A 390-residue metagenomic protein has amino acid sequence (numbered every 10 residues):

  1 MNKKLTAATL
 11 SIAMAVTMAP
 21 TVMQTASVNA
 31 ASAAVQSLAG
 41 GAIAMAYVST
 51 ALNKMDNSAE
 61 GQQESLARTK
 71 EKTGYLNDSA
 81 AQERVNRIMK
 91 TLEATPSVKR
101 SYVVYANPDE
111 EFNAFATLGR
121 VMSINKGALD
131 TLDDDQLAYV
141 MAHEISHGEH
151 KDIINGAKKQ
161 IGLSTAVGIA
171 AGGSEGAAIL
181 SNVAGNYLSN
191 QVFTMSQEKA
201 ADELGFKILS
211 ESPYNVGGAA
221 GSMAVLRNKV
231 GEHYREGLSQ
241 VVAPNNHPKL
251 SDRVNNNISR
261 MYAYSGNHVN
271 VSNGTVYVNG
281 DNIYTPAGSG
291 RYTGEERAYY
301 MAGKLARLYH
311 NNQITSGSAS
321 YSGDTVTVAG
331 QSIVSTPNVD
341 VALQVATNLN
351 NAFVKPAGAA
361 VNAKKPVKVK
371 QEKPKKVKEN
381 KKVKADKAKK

Functional and structural regions predicted by a protein language model:
M1-L5: Positively charged n-region of N-terminal signal peptides that target proteins for export
T6-A7, S11, A26-Q63, A94-K99 (+7 more regions): C-terminal capping/extension segments of zinc metalloprotease domains
V16-S27: C-terminal segment of classical bacterial N-terminal signal peptides
A31-G162, E211-S212, E232-G237: Peri-catalytic and regulatory segments of divalent metal-dependent proteins
A39-A42, K158-S189: Membrane-active amphipathic alpha-helices enriched in small hydrophobic residues
A81-R84, I88, T315-S332: Short, structured surface segments that line ligand/substrate-binding pockets
Q136-A138, I145, T336-A360: Extended, hydrophilic extramembrane loops/domains of integral membrane proteins
P374-K390: Long, low-complexity, intrinsically disordered segments
